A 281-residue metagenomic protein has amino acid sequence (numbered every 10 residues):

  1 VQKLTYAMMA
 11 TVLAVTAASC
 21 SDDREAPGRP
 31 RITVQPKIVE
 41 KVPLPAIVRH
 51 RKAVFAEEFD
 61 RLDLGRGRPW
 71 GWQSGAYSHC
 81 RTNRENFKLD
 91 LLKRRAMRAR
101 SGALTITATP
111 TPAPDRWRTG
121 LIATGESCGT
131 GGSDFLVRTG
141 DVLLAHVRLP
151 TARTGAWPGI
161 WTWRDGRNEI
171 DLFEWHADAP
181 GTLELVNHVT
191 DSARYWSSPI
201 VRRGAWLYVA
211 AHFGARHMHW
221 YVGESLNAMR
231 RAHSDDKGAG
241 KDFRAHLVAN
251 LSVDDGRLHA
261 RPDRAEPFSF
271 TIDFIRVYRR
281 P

Functional and structural regions predicted by a protein language model:
V1-M8: Bacterial N-terminal signal peptides that target proteins for export
T11-V12: Repetitive helical segments and hydrophobic/amphipathic motifs
T16-S19: C-terminal motif of bacterial Sec signal peptides marking the signal peptidase cleavage site
S21-D23: Bacterial signal peptide processing site
E25-R29: N-terminal hydrophobic targeting segments that direct proteins to the cell envelope
P30-P281: GH16 jelly-roll
